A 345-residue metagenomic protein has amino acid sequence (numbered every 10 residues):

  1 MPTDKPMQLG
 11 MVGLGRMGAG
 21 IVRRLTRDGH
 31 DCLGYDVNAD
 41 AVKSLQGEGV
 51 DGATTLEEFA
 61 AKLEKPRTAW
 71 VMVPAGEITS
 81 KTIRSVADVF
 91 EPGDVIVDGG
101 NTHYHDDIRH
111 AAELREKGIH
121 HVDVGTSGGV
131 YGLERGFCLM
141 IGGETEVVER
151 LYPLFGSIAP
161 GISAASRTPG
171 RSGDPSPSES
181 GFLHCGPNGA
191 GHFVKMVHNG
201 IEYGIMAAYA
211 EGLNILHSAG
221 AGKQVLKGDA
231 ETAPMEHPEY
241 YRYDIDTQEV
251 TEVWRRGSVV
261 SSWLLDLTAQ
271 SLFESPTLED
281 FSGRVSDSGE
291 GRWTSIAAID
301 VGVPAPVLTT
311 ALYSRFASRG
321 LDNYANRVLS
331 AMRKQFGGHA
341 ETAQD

Functional and structural regions predicted by a protein language model:
M1-R67, F90-G93, V130-L133, K334: NAD(P)+-binding Rossmann beta1-loop-alpha1 motif at the extreme N-terminus of oxidoreductases
C32, G52, H121-V122, A305: Hydrophobic beta-strand scaffold residues
A69-S85, H103-D106: Beta-loop-alpha module in the N-terminal Rossmann-like domain of NAD(P)-dependent dehydrogenases, especially those
M72-V73, G99, S157-I158: Short, well-ordered coil/turn residues at beta-beta hairpins and beta-strand->alpha-helix junctions within
P92-V95, G99-V148: Rossmann-fold NAD(P)-binding glycine/threonine-rich loop
M140, R150, I162-H339: Helical "substrate-binding/catalytic lid" subdomain of Rossmann-like NAD(P)-dependent dehydrogenases/reductases
E146-A159: Conserved core segment of the aminotransferase class I/II
